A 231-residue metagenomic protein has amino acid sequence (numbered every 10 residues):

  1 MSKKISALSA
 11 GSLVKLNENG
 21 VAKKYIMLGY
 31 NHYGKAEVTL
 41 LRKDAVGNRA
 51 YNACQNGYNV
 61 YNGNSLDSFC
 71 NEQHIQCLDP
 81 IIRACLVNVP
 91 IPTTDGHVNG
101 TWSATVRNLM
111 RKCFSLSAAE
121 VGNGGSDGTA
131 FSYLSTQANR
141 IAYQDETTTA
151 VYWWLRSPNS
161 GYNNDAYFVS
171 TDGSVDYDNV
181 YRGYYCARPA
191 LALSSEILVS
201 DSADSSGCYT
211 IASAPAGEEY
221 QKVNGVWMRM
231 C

Functional and structural regions predicted by a protein language model:
M1-C231: Collagenous Gly-X-Y triple-helix signature in extracellular proteins
